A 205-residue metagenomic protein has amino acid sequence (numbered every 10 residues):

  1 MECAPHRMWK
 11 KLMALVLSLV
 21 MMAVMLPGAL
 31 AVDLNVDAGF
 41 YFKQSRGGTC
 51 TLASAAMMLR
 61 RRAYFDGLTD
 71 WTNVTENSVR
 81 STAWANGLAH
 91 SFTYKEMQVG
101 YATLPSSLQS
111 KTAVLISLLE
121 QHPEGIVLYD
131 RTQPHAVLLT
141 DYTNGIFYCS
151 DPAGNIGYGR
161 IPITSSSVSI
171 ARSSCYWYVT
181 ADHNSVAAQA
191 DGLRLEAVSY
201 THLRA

Functional and structural regions predicted by a protein language model:
C3-V16: Bacterial N-terminal signal peptides that target proteins for export
L17, M21-M25: Hydrophobic core
M25-D33: Sec-dependent signal peptide cleavage junction
V32-Y41, S54-E196: Conserved active-site-adjacent core of cysteine acyl-enzyme catalytic domains
C50: Active-site-proximal loop/helix segment associated with metal-binding centers of metalloenzymes
T201-A205: Conserved small/polar residues in nucleotide/adenosyl-binding loops
